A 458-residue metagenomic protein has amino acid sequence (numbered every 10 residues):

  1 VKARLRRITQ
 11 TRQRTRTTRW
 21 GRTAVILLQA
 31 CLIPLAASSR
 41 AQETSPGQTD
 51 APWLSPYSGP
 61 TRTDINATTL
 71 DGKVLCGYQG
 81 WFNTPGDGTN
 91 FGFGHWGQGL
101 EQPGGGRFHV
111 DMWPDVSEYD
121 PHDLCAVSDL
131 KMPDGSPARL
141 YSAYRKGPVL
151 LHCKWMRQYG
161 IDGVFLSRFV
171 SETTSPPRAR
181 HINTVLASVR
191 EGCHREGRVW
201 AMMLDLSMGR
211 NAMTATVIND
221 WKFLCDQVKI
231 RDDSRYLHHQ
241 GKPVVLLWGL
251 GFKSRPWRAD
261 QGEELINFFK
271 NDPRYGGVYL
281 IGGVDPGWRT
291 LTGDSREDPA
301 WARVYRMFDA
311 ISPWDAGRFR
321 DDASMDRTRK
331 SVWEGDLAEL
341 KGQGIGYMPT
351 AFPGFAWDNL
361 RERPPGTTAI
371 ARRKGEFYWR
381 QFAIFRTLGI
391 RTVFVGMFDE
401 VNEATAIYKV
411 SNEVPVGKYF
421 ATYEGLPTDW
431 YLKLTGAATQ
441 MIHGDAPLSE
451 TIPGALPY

Functional and structural regions predicted by a protein language model:
V1-R19: N-terminal secretory signal peptides that target proteins for export/translocation
T11, L27-L28, W248, S411: Residue-level recognition of conserved structural "scaffold" positions that shape functional pockets and channels
A24-P34: Bacterial N-terminal signal peptides
L28-Q29, Q42-T44: N-terminal secretory/membrane-targeting segments
A37-A41: Boundary at the C-terminal end of the N-terminal hydrophobic targeting segment
E43-Y458: Glycan-processing catalytic domains of CAZymes
